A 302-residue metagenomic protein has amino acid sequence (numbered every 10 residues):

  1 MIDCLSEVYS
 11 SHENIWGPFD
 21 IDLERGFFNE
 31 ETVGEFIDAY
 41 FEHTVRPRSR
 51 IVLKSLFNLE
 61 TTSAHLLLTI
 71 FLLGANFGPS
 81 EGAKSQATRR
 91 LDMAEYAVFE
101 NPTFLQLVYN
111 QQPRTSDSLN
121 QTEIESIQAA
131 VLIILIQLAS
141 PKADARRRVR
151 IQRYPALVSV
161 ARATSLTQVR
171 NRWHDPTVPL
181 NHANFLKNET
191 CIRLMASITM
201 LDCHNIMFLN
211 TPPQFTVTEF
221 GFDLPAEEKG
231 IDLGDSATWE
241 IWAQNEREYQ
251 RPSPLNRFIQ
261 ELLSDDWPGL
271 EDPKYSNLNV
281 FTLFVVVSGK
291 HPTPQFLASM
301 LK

Functional and structural regions predicted by a protein language model:
M1-S63, T69, L73, M93-N110 (+5 more regions): Intrinsically disordered, low-complexity activation-like regions
G78-S85, D144-R146: Structural helix-adjacent loops and short alpha-helical linkers that scaffold large soluble proteins
A87-D92: Beta-propeller domains
N188: Histidine/cysteine- and/or acidic
